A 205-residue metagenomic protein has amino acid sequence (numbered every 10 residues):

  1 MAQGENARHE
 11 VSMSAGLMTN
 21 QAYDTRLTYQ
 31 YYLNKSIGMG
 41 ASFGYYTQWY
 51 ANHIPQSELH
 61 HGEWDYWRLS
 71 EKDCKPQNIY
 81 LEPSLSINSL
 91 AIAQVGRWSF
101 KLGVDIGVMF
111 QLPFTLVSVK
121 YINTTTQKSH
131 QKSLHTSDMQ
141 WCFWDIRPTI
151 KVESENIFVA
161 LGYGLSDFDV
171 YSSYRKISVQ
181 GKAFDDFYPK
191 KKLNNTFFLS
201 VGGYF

Functional and structural regions predicted by a protein language model:
M1-A7, F205: Cleavable N-terminal export/targeting peptides
N6-E10, N34-G40, A93-K101, V152-L161 (+1 more regions): Strand-connecting loop/turn motifs
S12-A15, Y66-P76, H130-S137, A183-P189: Extracellular loop and loop/strand-boundary signature of outer-membrane beta-barrel proteins
S12-R26, K191: Solvent-exposed loop/turn segments connecting transmembrane beta-strands in outer-membrane beta-barrel proteins
D24, N78-S84, N194-F198: Short hydrophobic/aromatic beta-strand or adjacent loop that forms the aromatic wall/cage of a ligand/substrate-binding
T28-T126, W141-R147, G203: Gram-negative (and chloroplast) outer-membrane scaffold detector with strong preference for beta-barrel transmembrane
V119-L134, Y174-D186: Solvent-exposed, glycine/polar-rich loop segments of beta-barrel outer-membrane systems
W144-F205: Predominantly the C-terminal beta-signal and adjacent terminal strand-loop region of outer-membrane beta-barrel
